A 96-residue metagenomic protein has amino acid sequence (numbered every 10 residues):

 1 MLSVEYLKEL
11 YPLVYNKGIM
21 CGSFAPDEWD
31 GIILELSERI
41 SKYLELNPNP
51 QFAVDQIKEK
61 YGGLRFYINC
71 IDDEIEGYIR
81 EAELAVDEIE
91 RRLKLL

Functional and structural regions predicted by a protein language model:
M1-G77: Long, charged N-terminal interaction/targeting segments
E76-L96: Cys/His-clustered metal-coordination modules, chiefly Zn-binding fingers
